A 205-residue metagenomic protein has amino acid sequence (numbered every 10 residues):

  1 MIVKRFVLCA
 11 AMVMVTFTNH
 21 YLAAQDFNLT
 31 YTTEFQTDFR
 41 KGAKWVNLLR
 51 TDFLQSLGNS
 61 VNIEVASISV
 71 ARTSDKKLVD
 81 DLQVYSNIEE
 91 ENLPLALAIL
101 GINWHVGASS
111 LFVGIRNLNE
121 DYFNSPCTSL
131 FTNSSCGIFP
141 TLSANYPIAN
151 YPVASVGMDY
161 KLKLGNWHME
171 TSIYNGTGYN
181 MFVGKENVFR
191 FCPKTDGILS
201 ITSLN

Functional and structural regions predicted by a protein language model:
M1-L8: Bacterial N-terminal signal peptides that target proteins for export
C9-T18: Bacterial N-terminal signal peptides
A23-A43: Short glycine/proline- and aromatic-enriched beta-strand/turn motifs that initiate or cap beta-hairpins
A23-L29, L57-E64, G107-L111, G165-M169: Outer-envelope beta-barrel architecture signal
L29-F35, I63-S69, L111-N117, T171-N175: Transmembrane beta-barrel strands of outer-membrane/channel proteins
D38-N47, L57-I99: Surface-exposed loop and membrane-interface regions of Gram-negative outer-membrane beta-barrel proteins
T51-L57, N103-V106, I115, L162-L164 (+1 more regions): Residue-level signature of outer-membrane beta-barrel architecture
K76-I99, S110-L164, H168-I198: Surface-exposed coil loops of outer-membrane beta-barrel proteins
